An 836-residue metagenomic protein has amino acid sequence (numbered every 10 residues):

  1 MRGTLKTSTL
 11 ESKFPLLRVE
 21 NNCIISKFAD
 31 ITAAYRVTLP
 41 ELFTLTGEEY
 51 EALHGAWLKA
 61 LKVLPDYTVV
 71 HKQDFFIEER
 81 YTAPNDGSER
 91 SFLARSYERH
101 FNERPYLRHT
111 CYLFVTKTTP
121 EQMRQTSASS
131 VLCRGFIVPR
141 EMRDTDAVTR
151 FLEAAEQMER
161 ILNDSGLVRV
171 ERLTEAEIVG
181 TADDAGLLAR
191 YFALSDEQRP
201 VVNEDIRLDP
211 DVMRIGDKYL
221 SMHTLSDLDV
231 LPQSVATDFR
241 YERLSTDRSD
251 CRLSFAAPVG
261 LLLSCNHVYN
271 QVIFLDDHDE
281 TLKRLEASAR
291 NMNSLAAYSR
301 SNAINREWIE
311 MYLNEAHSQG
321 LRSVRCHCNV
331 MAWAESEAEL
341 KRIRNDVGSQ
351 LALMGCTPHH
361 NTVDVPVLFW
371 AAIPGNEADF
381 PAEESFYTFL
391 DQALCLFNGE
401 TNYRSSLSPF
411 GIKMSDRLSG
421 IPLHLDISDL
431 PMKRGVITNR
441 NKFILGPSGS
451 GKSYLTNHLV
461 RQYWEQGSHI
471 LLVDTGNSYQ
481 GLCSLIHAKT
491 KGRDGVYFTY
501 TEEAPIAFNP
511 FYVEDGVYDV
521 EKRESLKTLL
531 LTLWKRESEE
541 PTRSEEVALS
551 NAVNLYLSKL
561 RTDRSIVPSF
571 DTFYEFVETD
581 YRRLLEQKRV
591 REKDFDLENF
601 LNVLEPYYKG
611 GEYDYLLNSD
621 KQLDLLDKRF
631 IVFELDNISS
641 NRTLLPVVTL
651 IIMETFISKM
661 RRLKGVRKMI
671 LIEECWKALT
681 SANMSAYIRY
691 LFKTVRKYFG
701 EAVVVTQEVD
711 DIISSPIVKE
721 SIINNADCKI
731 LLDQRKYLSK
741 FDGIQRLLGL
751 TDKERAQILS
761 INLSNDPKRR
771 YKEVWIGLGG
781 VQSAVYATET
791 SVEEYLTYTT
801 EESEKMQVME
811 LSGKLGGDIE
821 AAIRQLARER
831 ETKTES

Functional and structural regions predicted by a protein language model:
M1-T401: Extended, folded cores of ATP/NTP-driven motor/assembly subunits in large transport and secretion machines
C23-A29, N102-L107, S318-S323, S415-R417 (+3 more regions): Short glycine/proline-enriched loop/turn "hinge" motifs that connect secondary-structure elements and lie
G47-V63, L263-S264, C356-T357, L368-L423 (+7 more regions): P-loop NTPase motor domains
I77-Y81, E121-Q122, E339, P422-L423 (+15 more regions): Flexible loop/turn segments at secondary-structure boundaries
N85-R90, S127-L132, L188, G375-A378 (+6 more regions): Short secondary-structure boundary/capping segments
H100, V517-P568, P716-S836: P-loop NTPase motor core of the ASCE superfamily
S428-S450, Y454-Q462, I470-Q480, V496-A504 (+2 more regions): Conserved P-loop NTPase motor cores
